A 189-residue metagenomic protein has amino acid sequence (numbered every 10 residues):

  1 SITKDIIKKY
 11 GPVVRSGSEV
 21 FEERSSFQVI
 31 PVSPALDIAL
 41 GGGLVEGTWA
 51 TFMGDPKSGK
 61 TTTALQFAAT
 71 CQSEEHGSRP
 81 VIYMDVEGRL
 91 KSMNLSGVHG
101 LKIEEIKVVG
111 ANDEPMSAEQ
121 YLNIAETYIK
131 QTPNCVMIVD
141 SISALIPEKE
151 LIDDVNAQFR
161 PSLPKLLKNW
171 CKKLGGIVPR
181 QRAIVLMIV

Functional and structural regions predicted by a protein language model:
S1-V108, S117-A118, L122-K130: The Walker A/P-loop phosphate-binding site
M84-D85, V109-A111, L186-V189: Conserved beta-strand segments of the P-loop GTPase G domain that flank and frequently precede/overlap
E114-V189: P-loop NTPase motor core
